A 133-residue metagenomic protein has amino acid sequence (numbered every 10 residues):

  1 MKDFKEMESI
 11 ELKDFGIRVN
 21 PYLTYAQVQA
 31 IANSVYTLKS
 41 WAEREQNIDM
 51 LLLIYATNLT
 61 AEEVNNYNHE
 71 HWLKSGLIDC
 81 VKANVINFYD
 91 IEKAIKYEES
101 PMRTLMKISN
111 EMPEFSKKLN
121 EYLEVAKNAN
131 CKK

Functional and structural regions predicted by a protein language model:
M1-S40: N-terminal "first-domain core" detector
Y25-K133: Short, surface-exposed, charged amphipathic helix/loop patches that serve as local interaction elements
